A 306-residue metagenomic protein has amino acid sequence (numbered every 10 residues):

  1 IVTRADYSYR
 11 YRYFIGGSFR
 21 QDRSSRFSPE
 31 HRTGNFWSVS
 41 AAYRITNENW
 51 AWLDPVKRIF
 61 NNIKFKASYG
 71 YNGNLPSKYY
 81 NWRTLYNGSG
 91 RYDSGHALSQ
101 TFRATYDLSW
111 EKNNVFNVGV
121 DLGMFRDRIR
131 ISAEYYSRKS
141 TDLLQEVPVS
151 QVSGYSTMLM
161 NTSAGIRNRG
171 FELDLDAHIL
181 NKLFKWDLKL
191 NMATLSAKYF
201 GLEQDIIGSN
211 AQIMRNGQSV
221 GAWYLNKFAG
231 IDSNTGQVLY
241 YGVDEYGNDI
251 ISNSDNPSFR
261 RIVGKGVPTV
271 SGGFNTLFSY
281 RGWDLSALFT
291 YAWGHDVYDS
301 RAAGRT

Functional and structural regions predicted by a protein language model:
I1-W223, R281: Extracellular/periplasmic, surface-exposed regions of secreted and cell-surface proteins
R4, D121, F228, Y240 (+1 more regions): Short, surface-exposed charged micro-motifs
F19, S99, E134-Y135, P148 (+3 more regions): A signal for specific C-terminal beta-sheet/loop modules enriched in small/flexible residues with GP/PG/PP motifs
S24-S25, S140-T141, N248-D249, G294-D296: A short local loop/turn or secondary-structure capping micro-motif enriched for an aromatic residue
K57-N61, K139-S140, S196-K198, L277-T306: C-terminal beta-signal and adjacent terminal beta-strands/loops of Gram-negative outer-membrane beta-barrel proteins
Q100-F102, P257, V267-T269: Flexible glycine/proline-enriched surface loops and loop-helix/loop-strand junctions
A164, L180-G266, V297, R301-T306: Conserved small-residue
D174, D187, K265-W293: Conserved C-terminal beta-signal and adjacent last beta-strands/turns of outer-membrane beta-barrel proteins
